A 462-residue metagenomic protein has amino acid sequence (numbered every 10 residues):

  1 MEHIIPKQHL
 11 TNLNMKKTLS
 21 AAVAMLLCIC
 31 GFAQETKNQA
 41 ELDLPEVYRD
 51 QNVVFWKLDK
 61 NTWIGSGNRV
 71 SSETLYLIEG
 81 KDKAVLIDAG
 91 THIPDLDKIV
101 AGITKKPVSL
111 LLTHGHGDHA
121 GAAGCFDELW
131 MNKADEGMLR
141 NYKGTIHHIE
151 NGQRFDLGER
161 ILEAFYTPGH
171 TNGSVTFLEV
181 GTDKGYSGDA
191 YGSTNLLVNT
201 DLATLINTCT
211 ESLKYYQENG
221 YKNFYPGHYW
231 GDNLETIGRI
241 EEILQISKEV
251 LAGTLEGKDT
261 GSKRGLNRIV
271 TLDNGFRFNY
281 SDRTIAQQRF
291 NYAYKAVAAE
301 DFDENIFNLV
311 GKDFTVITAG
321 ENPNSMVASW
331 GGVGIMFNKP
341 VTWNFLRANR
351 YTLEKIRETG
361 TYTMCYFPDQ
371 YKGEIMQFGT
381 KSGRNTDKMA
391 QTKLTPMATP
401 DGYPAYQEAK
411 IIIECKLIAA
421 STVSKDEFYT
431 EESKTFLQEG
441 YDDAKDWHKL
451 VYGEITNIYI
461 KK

Functional and structural regions predicted by a protein language model:
M1-E35: Bacterial Sec-dependent N-terminal signal peptides
L26, Q34-P45, K214-Y294: Accessory terminal helices/loops
T36-D59, C125-N172, E179-T182, T194 (+1 more regions): Metallo-beta-lactamase
Y48-G102, T176-A190: Conserved beta-strand hairpin/beta-sheet module of binuclear metal-dependent hydrolase folds, prominently
A84, T91-H92, I161-Y166, N172-G257: Metallo-beta-lactamase
T91-G158, I246-E256: Active-site HxH/HxHxD metal-binding segment of metal-dependent hydrolases
K295-K462: Active-site-proximal mixed secondary-structure blocks
